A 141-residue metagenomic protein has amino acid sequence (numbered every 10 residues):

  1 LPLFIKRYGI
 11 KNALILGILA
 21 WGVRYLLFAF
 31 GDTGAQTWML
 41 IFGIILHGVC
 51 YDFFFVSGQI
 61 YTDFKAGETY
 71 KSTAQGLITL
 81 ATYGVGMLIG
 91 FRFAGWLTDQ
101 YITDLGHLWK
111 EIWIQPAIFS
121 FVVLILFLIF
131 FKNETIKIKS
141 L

Functional and structural regions predicted by a protein language model:
L1-I10, T98-D99: Helix-to-loop junctions at the C-terminal end of transmembrane segments in multipass secondary transporters
L19-T33: C-terminal ends and interior cores of transmembrane alpha-helices in multi-pass membrane transporters/permeases
R24, W38-F54: Hydrophobic core of transmembrane alpha-helices in multi-pass small-molecule transporters, especially MFS/SLC-type
F53-G67: Intracellular juxtamembrane helix-capping segments at the cytosolic ends of symmetry-related transmembrane helices
A66-T79: Loop-to-transmembrane helix entry/capping segments in MFS-fold secondary transporters and related SLC/MFSD carriers
G95-S120: A membrane-interface helix-boundary motif in multi-pass transporters
I112-L141: Multi-pass alpha-helical transporter architecture, strongest for 12-TM Major Facilitator/SLC carriers used
